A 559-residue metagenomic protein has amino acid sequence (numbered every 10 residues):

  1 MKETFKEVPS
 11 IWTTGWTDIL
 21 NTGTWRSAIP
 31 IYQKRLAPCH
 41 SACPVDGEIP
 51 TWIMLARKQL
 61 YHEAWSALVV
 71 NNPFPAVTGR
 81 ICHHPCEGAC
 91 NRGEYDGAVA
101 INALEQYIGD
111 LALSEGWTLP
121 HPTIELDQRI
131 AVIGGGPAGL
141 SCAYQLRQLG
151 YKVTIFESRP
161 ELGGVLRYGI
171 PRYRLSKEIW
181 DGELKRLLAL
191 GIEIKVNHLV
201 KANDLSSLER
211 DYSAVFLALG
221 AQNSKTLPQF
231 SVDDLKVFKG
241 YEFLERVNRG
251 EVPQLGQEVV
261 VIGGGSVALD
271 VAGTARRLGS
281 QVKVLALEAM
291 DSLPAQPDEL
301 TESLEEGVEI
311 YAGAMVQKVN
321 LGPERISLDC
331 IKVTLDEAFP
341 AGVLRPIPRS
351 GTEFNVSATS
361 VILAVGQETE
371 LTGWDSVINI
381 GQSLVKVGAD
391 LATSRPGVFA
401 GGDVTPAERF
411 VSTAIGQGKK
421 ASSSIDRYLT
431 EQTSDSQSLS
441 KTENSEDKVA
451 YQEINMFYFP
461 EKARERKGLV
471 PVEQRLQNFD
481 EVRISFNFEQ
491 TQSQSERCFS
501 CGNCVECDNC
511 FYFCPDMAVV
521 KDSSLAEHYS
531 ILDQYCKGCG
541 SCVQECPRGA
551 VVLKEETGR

Functional and structural regions predicted by a protein language model:
T22-A42, W65-H84, G116-A131, R167-Y168 (+8 more regions): Ferredoxin-like iron-sulfur electron-transfer modules
A37-K58, G79-I108, T154, E161 (+4 more regions): Iron-sulfur cluster-binding cysteine motifs and their immediate structural context in ferredoxin-like electron-transfer
E63, I124-I133, D181-Q229, K318-L328 (+3 more regions): Feature captures the FAD/FMN-dependent oxidoreductase FAD-binding
Y107-I124, G182-L199, S224-L278, N379-P396: Glycine-rich dinucleotide-binding loop and its adjacent helix/turn
Q128-T154, A268-R276: N-terminal Rossmann-like FAD-binding beta1-loop-alpha1 element of flavoenzymes
K152-V196, V247, A272-K318, D435-D447: Rossmann-like dinucleotide-binding cores of NAD(P)H-dependent redox enzymes
L235-E258, F339-E408, I415: FAD-site-proximal beta/loop scaffold in flavoenzymes
V271, V404-L429: A conserved FAD-binding loop/helix module that cradles the flavin
